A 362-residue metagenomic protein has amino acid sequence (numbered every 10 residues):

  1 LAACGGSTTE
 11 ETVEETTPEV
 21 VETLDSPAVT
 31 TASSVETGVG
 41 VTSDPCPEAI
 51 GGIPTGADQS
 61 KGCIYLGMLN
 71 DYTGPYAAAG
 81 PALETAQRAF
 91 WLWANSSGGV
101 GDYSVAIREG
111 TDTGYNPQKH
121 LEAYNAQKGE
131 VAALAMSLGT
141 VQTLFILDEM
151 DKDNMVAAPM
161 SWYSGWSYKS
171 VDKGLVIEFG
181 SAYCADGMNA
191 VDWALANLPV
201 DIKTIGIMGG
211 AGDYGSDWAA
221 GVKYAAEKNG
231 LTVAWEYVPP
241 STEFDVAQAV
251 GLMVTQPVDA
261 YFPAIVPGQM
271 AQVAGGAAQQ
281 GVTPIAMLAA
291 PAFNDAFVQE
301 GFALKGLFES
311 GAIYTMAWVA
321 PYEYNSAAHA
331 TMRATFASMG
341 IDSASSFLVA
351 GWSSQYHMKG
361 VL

Functional and structural regions predicted by a protein language model:
C4-V13: Bacterial lipoprotein signal-peptidase II cleavage site
T17-G62: N-terminal low-complexity, Pro/Thr/Ser-rich intrinsically disordered segments that act as propeptides or flexible
A49-S60, G67-R88, G110-P117, G139 (+2 more regions): Extracytoplasmic "Venus flytrap"
G51-G52, V131-Y237, I285-S310: Extracytoplasmic ligand/sensor domains, especially the bilobed periplasmic-binding protein
P54, A78-T85, S97-S170, F179 (+2 more regions): Beta-alpha junction/loop-to-helix N-cap segments that form part of ligand/metal-binding clefts
L66, T85-I107, V200, E227-L231: Signal peptide-proximal N-terminal region of secreted/periplasmic/extracellular or secretory-lumen proteins
H120, E178-T204, E243-A247, M270 (+3 more regions): Hydrophobic alpha-helical segments within soluble ligand-binding/sensing domains
A277-W352: Extracellular/periplasmic periplasmic-binding protein-like sensory domains
